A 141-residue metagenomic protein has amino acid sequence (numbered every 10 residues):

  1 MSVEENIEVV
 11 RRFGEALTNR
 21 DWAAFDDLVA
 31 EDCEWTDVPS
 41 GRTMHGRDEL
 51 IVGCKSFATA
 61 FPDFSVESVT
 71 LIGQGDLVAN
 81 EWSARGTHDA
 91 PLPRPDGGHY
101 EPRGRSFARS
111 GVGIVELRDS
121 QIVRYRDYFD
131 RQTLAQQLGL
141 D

Functional and structural regions predicted by a protein language model:
M1-D141: C-terminal and inter-domain tail/linker signature
